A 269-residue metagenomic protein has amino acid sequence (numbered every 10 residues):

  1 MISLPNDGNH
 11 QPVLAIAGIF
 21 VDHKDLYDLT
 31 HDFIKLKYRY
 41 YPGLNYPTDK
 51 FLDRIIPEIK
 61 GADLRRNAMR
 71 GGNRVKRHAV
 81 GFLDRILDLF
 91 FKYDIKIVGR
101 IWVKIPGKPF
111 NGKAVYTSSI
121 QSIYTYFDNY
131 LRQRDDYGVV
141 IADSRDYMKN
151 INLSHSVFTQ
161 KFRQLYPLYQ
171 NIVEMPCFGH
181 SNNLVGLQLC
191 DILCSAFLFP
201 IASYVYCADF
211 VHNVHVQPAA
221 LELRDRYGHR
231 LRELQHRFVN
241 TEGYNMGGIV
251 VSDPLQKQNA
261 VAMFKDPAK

Functional and structural regions predicted by a protein language model:
I2-K269: Phosphate-ester processing/binding pockets and catalytic centers
